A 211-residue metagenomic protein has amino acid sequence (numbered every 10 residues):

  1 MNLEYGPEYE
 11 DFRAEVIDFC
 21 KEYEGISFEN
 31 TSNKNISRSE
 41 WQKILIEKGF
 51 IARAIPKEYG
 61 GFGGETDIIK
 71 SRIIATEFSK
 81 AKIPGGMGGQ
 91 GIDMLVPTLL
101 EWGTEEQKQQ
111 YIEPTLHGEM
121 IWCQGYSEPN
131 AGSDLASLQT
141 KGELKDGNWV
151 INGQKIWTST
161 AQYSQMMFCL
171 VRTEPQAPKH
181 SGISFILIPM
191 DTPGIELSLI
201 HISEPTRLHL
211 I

Functional and structural regions predicted by a protein language model:
M1-G89, E106-H117, I121: Amphipathic, small/basic residue-rich leader segments at the start of a protein or domain
P84-E106, G132: N-terminal glycine-rich flavin-associated loop
Y111, L138, I156, S198-L199: Short beta-alpha junctions and helix-cap segments that line functional grooves
N130-L138: Active-site-adjacent elements of ketosynthase-type condensing enzymes
T140-E143: A structural signal for short hydrophobic beta-strand segments in well-ordered beta-sheet cores
N148, N152-E196: A short core secondary-structure module
I200-I211: Single conserved hydrophobic/aromatic residue that forms the stacking wall/gate of nucleotide- or nucleobase-binding
